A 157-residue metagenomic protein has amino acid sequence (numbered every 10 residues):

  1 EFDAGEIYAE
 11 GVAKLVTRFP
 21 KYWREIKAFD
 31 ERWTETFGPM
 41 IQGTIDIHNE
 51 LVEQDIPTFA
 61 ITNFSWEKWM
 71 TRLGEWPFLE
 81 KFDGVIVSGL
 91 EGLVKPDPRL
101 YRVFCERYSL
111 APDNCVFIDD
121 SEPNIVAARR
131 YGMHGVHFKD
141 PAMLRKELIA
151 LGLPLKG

Functional and structural regions predicted by a protein language model:
E1-F29: A metal-dependent, Asp-based hydrolase signature
A4-G5, F37-I41, H137: Aromatic-acidic/polar surface patches that form glycan- and anion
V12-A13, D30, W69, Y101: Generic structural marker for isolated residues within well-ordered, non-membrane alpha-helices of soluble domains
T17, K21, E50-D55, E106 (+2 more regions): Secondary-structure boundary motif
R24-F59, P98, A142: Short, acidic loop-to-helix structural element flanking the phosphoryl-transfer center in phosphate-processing enzymes
S65-W66, M70-G157: Asp-based, Mg2+/Mn2+-dependent phosphohydrolase catalytic module
